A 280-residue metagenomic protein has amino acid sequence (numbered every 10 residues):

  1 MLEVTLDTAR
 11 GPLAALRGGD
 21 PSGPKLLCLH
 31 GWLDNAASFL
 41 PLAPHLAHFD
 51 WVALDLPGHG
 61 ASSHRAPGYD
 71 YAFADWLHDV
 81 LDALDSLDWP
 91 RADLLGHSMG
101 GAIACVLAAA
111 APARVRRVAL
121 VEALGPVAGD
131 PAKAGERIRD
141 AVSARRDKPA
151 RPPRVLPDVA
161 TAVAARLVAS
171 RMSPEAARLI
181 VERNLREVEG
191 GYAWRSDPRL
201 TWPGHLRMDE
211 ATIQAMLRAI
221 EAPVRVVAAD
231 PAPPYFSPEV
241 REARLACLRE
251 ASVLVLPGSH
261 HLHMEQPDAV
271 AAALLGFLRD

Functional and structural regions predicted by a protein language model:
M1-L26, A47-D50, W89-P90, G125 (+2 more regions): Alpha/beta-hydrolase fold catalytic core
A9, L16, V52-L95, M99 (+1 more regions): Active-site loop/oxyanion-hole signature of alpha/beta-hydrolase fold enzymes
R17-S63: Conserved HGGG/HGGXW glycine-rich cap/lid loop of the alpha/beta-hydrolase fold
P90-K133: Conserved hydrolase catalytic core segment
V121-L124, A128-V155: A catalytic-pocket lid/entrance helix-loop region that shapes and gates access to the active site across common
A150-R207: Conserved alpha/beta-hydrolase catalytic His-Asp/Glu region
A219-G258: Conserved loop-alpha-helix segment in the C-terminal half of the alpha/beta-hydrolase fold that carries the catalytic
G258-P267: Catalytic histidine-centered segment of alpha/beta-hydrolase-like enzymes
